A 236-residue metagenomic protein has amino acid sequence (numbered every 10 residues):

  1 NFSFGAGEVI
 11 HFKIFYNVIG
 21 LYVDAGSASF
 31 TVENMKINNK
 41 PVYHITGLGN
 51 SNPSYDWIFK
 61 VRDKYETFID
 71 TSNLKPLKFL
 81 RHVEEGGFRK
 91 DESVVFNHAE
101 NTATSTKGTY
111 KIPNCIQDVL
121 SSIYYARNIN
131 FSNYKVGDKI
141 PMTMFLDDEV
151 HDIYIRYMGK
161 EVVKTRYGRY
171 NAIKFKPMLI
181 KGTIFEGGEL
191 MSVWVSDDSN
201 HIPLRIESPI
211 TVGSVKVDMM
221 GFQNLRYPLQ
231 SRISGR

Functional and structural regions predicted by a protein language model:
N1-F96, Y134-R236: Acidic, serine/threonine-rich low-complexity disordered tracts
F88-F131: Hydrophobic, well-structured mid-protein blocks that either form specific transmembrane helices
